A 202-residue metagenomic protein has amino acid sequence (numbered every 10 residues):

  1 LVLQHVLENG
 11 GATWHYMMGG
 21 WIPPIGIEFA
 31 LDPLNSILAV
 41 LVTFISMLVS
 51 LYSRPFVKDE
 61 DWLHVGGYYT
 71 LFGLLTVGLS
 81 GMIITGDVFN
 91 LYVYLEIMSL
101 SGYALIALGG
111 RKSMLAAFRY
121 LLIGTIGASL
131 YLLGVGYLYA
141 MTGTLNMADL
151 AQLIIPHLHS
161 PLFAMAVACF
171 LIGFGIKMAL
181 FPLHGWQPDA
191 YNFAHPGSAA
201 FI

Functional and structural regions predicted by a protein language model:
L1-T70, A148-Q152: Transmembrane helix-loop-helix hairpins at membrane boundaries of multipass inner-membrane proteins
L1-V2, L41-F56, L75-V77, M98-A107 (+2 more regions): Central hydrophobic cores of alpha-helical transmembrane segments in multi-pass inner-membrane proteins across all
G10-T13, M17, W21-P23, S80 (+4 more regions): Short, functionally important structural connectors and interaction interfaces within domains
E28-T43, H159-I176: Hydrophobic alpha-helical transmembrane segments
G67-L74, G78-L162, I176, A190 (+1 more regions): Alpha-helical multi-pass transmembrane bundles of energy-transducing inner-membrane proteins
L183-H184: Juxtamembrane membrane-water interface segments of multi-pass membrane proteins, especially cytoplasmic-side
